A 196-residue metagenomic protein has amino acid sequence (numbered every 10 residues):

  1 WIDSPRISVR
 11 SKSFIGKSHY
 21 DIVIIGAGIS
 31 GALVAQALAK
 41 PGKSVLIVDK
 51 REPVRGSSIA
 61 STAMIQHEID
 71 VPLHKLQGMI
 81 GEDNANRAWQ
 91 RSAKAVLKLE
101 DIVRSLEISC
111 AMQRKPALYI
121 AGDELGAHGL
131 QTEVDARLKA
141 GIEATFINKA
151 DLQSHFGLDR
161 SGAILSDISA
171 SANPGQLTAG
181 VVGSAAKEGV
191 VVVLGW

Functional and structural regions predicted by a protein language model:
W1-I22, K40: Extreme N-terminal leader/targeting segments of oxidoreductases
Y20-I47: N-terminal Rossmann-like FAD-binding beta1-loop-alpha1 element of flavoenzymes
E68-K149: Dinucleotide-binding Rossmann-like beta1-alpha1 core, especially the glycine-rich loop that anchors the ADP
H128-G129, D135-A140, A163-W196: Helical element adjacent to the flavin cofactor pocket in flavoenzyme catalytic cores
K149-G157, V191-W196: A conserved short coil-to-beta-strand element within the FAD-binding core of flavoproteins
